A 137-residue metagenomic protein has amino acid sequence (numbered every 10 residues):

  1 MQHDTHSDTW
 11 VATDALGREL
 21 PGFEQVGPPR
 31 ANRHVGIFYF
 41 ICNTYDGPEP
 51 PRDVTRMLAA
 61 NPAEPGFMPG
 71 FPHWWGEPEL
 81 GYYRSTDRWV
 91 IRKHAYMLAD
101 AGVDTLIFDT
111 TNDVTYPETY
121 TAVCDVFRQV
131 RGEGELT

Functional and structural regions predicted by a protein language model:
M1-T137: Glycan-processing catalytic domains of CAZymes
